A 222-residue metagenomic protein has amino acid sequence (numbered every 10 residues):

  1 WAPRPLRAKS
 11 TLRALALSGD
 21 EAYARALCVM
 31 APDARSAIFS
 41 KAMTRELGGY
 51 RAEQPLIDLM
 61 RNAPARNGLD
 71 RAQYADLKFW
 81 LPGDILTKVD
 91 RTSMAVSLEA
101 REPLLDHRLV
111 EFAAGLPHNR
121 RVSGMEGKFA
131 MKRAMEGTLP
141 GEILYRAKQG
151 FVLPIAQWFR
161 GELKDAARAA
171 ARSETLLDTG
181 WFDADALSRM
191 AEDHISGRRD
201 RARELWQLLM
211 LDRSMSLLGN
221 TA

Functional and structural regions predicted by a protein language model:
A8-A222: Adenosyl-5′-phosphate
